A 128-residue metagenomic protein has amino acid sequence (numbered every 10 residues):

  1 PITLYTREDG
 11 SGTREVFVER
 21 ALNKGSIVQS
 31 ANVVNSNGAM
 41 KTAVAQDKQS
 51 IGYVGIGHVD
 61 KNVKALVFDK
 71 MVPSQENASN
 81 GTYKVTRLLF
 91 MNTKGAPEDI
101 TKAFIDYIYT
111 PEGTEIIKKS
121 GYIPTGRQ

Functional and structural regions predicted by a protein language model:
P1-Q128: Exported/periplasmic ABC-transporter solute-binding proteins
